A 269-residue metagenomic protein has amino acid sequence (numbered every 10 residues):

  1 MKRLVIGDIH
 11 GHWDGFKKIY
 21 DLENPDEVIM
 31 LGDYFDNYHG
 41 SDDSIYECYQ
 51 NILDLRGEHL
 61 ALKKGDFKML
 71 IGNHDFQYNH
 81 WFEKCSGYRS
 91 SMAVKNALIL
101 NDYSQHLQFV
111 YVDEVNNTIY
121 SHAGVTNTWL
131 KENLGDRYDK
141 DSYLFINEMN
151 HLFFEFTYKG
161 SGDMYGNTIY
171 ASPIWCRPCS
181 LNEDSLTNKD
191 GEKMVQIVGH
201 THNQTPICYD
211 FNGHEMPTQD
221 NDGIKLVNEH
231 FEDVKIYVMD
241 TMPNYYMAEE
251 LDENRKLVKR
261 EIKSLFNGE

Functional and structural regions predicted by a protein language model:
M1-L4: Extreme N-terminal starter segment of soluble prokaryotic enzymes
I6, W13-L100: Core catalytic region of metal-dependent phosphoesterases/phosphodiesterases, especially metallo-beta-lactamase-like
I6-G7, V28-D33, K68-N73, Y120-S121 (+2 more regions): Active-site neighborhood of phospho(di)ester-bond hydrolases with catalytic His/Asp-centered motifs
H10-D14, D36-G40, H74-H80, T126-T128 (+3 more regions): Active-site environment of divalent metal-dependent phosphoester hydrolases
L55-K64, N167-S172, N182-T187, P217-T218 (+1 more regions): Alpha-helix termini
Y88-S121, T126: PAPS-dependent sulfotransferase catalytic domain
V110-E192: Active-site-proximal loop/helix segment associated with metal-binding centers of metalloenzymes
C208-E269: Binuclear metal-dependent phosphoesterase catalytic core
